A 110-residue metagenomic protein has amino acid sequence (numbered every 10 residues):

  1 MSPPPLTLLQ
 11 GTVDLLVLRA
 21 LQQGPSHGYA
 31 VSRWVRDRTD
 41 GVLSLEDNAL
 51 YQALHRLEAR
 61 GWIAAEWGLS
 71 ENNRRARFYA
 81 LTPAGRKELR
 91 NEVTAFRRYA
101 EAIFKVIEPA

Functional and structural regions predicted by a protein language model:
M1-S2: Intrinsically disordered, low-complexity and often Lys/Arg-enriched segments
L6-Y51: N-terminal helix-turn-helix DNA-binding core of bacterial DNA-binding proteins
D14, A20, G41, A53 (+3 more regions): Residue-level recognition of specific faces of alpha-helices
V35, T39, W67-L69, P83-G85: Short, well-ordered turn and helix-capping elements at secondary-structure junctions
R36, H55, A59: Residue-level detection of the helix-turn-helix DNA-binding "recognition helix"
E58-R74, A80: Beta-hairpin "wing" of winged helix-turn-helix
N72-V93: Basic, amphipathic "hinge/linker" alpha-helix immediately C-terminal to the N-terminal HTH DNA-binding motif
K87-A110: Amphipathic alpha-helical dimerization/coiled-coil segments that flank or bridge DNA-binding/regulatory modules
